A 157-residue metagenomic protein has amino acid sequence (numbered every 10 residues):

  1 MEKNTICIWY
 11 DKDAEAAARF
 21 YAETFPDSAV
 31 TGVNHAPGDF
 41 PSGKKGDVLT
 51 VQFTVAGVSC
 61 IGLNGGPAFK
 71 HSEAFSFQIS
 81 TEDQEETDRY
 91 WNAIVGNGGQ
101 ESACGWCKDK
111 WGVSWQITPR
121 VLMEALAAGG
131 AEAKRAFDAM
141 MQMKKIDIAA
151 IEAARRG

Functional and structural regions predicted by a protein language model:
M1-E2, F69-H71: Short, flexible turn/loop "capping" segments at secondary-structure junctions
K3, D47, Q100-S102: Short, small/polar residue-rich loop motifs at catalytic or cofactor-binding pockets
T5-C7, T50, S76-Q78: Short aromatic/hydrophobic contact patches that present stacked aromatics for nucleic-acid/ligand binding
I8-G57: Core segments of cupin and vicinal oxygen chelate
Y10, T24, V55-S59, K70-H71 (+3 more regions): Vicinal oxygen chelate
F40-S42, E73-F75, R156-G157: A charge-rich, low-complexity, intrinsically flexible signal that marks solvent-exposed coils, linkers, repeats
A131-G157: C-terminal cap/linker of serine protease catalytic domains
